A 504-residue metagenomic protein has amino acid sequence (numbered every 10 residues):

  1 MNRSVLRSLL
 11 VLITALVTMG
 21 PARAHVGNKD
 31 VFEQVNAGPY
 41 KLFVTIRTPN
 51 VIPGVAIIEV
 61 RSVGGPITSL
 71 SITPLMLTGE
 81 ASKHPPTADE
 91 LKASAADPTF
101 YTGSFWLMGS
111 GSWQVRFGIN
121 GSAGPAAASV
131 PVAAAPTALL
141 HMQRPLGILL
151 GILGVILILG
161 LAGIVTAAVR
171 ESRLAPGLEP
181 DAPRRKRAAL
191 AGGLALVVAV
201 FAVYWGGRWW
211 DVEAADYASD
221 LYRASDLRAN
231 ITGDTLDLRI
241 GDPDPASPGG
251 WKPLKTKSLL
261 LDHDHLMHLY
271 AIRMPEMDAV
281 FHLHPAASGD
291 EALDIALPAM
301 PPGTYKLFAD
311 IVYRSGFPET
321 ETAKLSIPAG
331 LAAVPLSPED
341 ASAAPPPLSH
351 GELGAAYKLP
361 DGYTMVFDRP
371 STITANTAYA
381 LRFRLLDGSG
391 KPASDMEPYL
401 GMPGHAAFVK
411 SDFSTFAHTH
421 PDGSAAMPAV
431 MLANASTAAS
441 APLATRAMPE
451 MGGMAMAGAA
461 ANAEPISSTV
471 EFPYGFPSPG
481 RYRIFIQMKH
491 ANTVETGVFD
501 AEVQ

Functional and structural regions predicted by a protein language model:
M1-L9: Bacterial N-terminal signal peptides that target proteins for export
S8-T18: Bacterial N-terminal signal peptides
R23-V169, E179-Q504: N-terminal soluble domains immediately following signal/targeting peptides that reside in extracytoplasmic
S172-P176: Membrane-interface helix-loop junction between the first two transmembrane segments
